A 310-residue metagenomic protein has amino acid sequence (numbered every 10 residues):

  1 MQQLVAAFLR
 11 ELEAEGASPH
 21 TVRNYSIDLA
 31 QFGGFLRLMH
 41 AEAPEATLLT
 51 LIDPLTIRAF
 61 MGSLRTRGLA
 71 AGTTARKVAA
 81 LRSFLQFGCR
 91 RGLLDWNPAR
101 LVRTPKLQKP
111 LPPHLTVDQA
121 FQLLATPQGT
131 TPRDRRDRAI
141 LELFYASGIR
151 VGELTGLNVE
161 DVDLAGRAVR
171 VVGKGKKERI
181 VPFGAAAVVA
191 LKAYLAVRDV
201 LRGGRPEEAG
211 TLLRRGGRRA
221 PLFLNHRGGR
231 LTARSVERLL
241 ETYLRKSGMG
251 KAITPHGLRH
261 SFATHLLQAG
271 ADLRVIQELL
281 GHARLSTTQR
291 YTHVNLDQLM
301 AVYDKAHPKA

Functional and structural regions predicted by a protein language model:
M1-A310: Conserved catalytic core of the tyrosine transesterase superfamily
